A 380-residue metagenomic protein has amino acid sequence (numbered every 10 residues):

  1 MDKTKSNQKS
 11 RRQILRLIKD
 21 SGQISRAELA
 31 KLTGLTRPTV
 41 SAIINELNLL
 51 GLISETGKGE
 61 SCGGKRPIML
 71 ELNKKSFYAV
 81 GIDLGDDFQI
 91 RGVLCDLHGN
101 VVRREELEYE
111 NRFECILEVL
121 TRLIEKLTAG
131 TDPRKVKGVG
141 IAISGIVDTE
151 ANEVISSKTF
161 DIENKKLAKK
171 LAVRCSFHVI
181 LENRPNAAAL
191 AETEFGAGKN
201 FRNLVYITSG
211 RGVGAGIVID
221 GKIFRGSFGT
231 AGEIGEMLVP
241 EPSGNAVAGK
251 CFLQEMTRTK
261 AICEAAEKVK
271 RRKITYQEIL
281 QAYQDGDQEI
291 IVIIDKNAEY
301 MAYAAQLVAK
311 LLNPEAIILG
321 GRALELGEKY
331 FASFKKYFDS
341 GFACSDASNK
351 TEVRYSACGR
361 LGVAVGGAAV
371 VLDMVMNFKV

Functional and structural regions predicted by a protein language model:
M1-G64, M69-E108, R112-K135, E241-V380: ATP-binding/phosphotransfer module of carbohydrate and carboxylate kinases, centering on a glycine-rich
E55-A79, V179-L204: Conserved phosphate-binding catalytic cores of ATP/NTP-utilizing and phosphoryl-transfer enzymes
M69, A79-D83, V136-G140, L204-T208 (+1 more regions): Short glycine-aspartate micro-motif
L94, I146-V147, I217: Hydrophobic beta-strand positions
C95, L107, F160, G229-T230: Residue-level structural signal for beta-strand termini and adjacent loop
V101-N203, K329-G341: Glycine-rich phosphate-binding loop and adjoining helix at the ATP-binding site of ATP-dependent phosphoryl-transfer
I143, S209-R211, G321-R322, Y330: Short secondary-structure boundary segments
N200-M256: Glycine-rich phosphate-binding loop of actin/hexokinase-like ATP-binding domains
